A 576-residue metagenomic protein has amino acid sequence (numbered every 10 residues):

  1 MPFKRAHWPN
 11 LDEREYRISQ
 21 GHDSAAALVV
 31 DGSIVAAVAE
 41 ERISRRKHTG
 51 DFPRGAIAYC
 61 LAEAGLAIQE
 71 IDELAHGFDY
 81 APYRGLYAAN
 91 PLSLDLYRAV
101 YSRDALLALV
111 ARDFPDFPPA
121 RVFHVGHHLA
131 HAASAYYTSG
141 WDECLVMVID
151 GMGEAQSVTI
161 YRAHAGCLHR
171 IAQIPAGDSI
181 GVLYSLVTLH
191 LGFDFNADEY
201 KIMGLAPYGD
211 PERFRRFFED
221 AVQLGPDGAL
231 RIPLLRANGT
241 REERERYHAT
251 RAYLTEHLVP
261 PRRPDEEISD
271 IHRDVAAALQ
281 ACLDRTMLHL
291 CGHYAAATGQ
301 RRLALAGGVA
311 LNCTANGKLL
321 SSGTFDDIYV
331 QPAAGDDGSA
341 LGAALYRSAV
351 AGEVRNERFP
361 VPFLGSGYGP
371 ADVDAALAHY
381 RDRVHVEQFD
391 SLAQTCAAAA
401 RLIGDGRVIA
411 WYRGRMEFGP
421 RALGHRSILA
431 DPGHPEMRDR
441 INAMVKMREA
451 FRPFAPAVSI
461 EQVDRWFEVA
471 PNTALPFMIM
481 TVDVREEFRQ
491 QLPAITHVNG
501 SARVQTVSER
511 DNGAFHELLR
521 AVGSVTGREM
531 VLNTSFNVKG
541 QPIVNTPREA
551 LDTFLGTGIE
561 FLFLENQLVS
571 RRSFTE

Functional and structural regions predicted by a protein language model:
M1-A39, S44-K47, Y97, A111-H124 (+5 more regions): Flexible beta->alpha loop and helix N-cap segments adjacent to enzyme active/binding sites
E41-D51, D274-A277, A281: Active-site pocket-shaping loop/turn-to-helix segments
H48-G65, A105-L106, T286-L290: Short, well-ordered amphipathic alpha-helical segments that serve as non-catalytic structural scaffolds within diverse
F52-E63, L74-F78, L518, T526: Short HxH-centered metal-ligating active-site micro-motif
A58-D72, D113-P115, C291-G299: Phosphate/pyrophosphate-binding loops at sites that engage ATP/ADP/AMP, CoA/4′-phosphopantetheine, polyphosphate
A67-V110, A133-S134: Short beta-strand-loop/turn "lid" adjacent to the catalytic site in phosphate-handling enzymes
P264-L290, Q388-F389: Adenine-nucleotide phosphate-binding core of ATP-dependent small-molecule kinases
